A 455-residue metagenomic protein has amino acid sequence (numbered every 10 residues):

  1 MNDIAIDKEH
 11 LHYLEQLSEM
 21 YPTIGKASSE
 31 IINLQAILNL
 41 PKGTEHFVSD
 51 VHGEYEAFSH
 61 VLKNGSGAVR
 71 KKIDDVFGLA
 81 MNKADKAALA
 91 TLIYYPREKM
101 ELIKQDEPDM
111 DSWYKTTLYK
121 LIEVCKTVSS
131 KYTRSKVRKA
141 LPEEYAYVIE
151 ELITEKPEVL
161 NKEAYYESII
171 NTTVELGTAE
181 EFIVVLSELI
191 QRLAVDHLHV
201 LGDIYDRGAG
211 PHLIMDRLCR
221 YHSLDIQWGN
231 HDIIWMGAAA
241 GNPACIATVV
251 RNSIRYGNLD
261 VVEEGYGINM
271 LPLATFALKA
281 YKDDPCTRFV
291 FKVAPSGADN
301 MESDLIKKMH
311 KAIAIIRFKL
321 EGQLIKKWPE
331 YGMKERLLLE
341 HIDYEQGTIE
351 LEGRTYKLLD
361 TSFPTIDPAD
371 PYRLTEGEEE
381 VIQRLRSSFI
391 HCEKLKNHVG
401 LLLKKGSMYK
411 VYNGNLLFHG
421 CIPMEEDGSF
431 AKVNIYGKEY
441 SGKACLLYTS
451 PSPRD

Functional and structural regions predicted by a protein language model:
E54-Y55, D206-A209, H231-M236: Active-site environment of divalent metal-dependent phosphoester hydrolases
V61-G67, I214-L218, A239-N252, P423-Y440: Short secondary-structure boundary/capping segments
G78-Y119, L259-T365: Non-catalytic, alpha-helical, charged scaffold/linker segments that couple or flank catalytic or architectural cores
L102-S187: Low-complexity, highly charged intrinsically disordered N-terminal segments that act as targeting/localization
Y132-I169, A312-S387: Long, low-complexity, polar/charged, intrinsically disordered or flexibly structured peripheral segments
D206, L374-G406, K410: Extended, Lys/Arg-enriched charged tracts that mediate electrostatic binding to polyanionic substrates
G377-V381, H398, S407-A444: Segments forming glycine/polar-rich beta-alpha architectures that bind adenosine-containing cofactors
Y448-D455: Conserved small/polar residues in nucleotide/adenosyl-binding loops
